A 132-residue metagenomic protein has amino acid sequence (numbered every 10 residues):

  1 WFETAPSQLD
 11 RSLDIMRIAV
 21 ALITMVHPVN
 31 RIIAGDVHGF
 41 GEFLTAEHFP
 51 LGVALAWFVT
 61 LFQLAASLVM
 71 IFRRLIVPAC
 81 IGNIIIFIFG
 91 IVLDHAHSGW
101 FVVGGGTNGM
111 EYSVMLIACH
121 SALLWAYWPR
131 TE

Functional and structural regions predicted by a protein language model:
W1-I33, V53-L61, A65, I71-E132: Extended, low-polarity transmembrane helix blocks
I33-L51: Membrane-interface interhelical connector segments
